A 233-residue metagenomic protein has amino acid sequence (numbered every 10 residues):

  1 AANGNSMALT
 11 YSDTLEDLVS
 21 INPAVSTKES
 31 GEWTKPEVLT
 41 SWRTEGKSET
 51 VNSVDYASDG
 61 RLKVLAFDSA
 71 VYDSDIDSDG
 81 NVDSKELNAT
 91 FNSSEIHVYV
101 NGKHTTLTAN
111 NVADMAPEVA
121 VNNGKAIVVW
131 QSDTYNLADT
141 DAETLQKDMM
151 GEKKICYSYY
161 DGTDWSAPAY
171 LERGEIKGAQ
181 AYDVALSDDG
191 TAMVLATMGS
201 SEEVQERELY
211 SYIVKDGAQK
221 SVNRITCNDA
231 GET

Functional and structural regions predicted by a protein language model:
A1-T233: Extracellular, repeat-based ectodomains that mediate carbohydrate processing or recognition
